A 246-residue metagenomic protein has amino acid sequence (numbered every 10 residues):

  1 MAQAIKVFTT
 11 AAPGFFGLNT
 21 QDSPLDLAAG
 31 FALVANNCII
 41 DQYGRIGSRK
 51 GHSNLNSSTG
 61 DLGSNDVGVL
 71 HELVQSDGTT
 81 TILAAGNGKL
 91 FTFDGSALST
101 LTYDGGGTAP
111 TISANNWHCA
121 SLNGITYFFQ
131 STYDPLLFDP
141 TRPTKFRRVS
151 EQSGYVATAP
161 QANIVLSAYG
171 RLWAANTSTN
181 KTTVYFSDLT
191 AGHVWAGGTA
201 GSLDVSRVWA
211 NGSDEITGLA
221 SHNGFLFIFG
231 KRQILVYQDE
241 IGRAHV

Functional and structural regions predicted by a protein language model:
M1-S99, A157-K231, L235: N-terminal beta-propeller domains
D94-A97, P140-R142, E240-I241: Short loop/turn segments that connect beta-strands within beta-propeller blades
T100-G105, R147-Q152, A196-G201: Beta-propeller fold detector
G105-I112: Small/polar beta-strand repeat architecture
I112-P135: Elongated alpha-helical scaffolds
F129-T132, P140, T177: Glycine-centered tight turns/hairpins at beta-strand boundaries that repeat across beta-rich repeat domains
P140-S167: Asp-box/WD-like beta-propeller blade repeats and closely related beta-sheet repeat scaffolds
A244-V246: Conserved small/polar residues in nucleotide/adenosyl-binding loops
